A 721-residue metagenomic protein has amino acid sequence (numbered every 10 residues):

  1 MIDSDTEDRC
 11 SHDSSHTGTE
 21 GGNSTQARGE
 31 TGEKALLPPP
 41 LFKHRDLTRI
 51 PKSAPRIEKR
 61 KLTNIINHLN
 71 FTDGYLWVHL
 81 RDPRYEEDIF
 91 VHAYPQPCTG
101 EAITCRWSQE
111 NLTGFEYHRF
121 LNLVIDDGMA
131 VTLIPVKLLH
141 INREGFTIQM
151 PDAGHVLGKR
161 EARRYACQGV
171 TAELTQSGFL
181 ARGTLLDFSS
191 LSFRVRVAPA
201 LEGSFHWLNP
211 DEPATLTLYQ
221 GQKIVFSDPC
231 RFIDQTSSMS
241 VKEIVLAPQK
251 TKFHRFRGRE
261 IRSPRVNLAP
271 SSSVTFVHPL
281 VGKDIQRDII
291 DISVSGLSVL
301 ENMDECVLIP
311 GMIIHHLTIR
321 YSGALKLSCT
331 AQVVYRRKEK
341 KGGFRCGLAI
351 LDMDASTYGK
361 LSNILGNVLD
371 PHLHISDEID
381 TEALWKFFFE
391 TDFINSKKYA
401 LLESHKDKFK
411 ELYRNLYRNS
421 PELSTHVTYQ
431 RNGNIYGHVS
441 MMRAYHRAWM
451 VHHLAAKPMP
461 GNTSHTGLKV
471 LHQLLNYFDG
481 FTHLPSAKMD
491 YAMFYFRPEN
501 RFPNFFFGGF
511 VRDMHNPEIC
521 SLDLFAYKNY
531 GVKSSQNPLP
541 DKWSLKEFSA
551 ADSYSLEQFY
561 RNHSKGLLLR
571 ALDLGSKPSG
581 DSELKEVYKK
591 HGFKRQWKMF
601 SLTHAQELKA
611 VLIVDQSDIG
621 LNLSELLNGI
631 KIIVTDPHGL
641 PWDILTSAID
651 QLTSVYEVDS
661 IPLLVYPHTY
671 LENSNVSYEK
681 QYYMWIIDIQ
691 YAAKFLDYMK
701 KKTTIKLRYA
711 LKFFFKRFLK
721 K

Functional and structural regions predicted by a protein language model:
M1-H438, N476-M493, E499-S534, W642-I644 (+4 more regions): Structured alpha-helical
A181-T184, F193, Q286-R287, L297 (+1 more regions): Conserved active-site beta-strand-loop modules that form the wall/rim of enzyme catalytic pockets and either contain
F205, I309, A526, L568 (+2 more regions): Extended hydrophobic-aromatic, low-complexity segments
K397-K408, K542-L602: Flexible, substrate/cofactor-facing loop regions flanked by secondary structure within enzyme catalytic domains
Y417-S464, L602-L640: Conserved donor-binding loop and adjoining core beta-sheet/short helix segment in diverse acyl/aminoacyl transferases
V451, P460-D479, P641-T646: Glycine-rich acyl-CoA binding loop
D523-Q558, D697: C-terminal intrinsically disordered extensions
Y656-L663: Bilobed periplasmic-binding protein-like "clamshell/Venus-flytrap" ligand-binding domains
